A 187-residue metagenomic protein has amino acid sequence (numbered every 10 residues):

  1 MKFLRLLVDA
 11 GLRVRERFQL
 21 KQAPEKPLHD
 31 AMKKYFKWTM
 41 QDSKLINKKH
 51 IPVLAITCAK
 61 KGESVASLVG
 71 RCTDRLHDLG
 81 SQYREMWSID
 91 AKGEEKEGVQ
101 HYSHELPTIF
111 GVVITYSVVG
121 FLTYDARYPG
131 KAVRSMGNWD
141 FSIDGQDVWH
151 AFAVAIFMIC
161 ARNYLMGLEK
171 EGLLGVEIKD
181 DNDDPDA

Functional and structural regions predicted by a protein language model:
M1-F110, V118, A126-A187: A short, conserved, highly charged catalytic patch centered on acidic carboxylates
T115: Globin-like tetrapyrrole-binding proteins
T123: Catalytic cores of processing enzymes, dominated by hydrolases/peptidases, characterized by acidic/His-rich
